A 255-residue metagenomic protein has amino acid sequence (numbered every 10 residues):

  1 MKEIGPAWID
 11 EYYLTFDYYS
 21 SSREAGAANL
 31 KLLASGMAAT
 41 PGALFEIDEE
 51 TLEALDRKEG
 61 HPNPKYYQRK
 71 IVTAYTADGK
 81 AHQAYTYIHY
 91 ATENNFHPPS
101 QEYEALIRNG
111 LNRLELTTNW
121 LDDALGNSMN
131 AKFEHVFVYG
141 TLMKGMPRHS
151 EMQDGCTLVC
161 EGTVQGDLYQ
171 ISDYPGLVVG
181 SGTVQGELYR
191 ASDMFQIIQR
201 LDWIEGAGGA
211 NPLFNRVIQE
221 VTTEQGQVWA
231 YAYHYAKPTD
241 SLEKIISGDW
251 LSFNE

Functional and structural regions predicted by a protein language model:
M1-E255: A glycine-rich, hydrophobic/aromatic-adjacent loop/helix-cap motif
